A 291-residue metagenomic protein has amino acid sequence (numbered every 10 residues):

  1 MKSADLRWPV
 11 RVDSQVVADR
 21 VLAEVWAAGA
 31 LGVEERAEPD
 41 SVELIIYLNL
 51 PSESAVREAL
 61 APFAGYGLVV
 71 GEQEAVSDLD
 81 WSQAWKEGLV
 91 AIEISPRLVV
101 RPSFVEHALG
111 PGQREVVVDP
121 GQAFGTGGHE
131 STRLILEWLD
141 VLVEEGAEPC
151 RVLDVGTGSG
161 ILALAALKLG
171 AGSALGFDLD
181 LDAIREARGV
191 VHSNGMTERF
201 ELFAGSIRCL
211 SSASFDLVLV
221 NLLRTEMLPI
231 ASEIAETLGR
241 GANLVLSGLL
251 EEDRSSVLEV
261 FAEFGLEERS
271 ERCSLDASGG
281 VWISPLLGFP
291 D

Functional and structural regions predicted by a protein language model:
S3-G110: N-terminal auxiliary segments of SAM/dcSAM-dependent transferases
L60-F63, V191, G195, F261: Conserved hydrophobic residues forming the short capping helix/wall of the S-adenosyl-L-methionine
V116-V117, L153: Conserved beta-strand elements of the Class I
Q122, T126-S214: Conserved SAM/SAH cofactor-binding pocket of Class I
D182-E186, E226, D253: Conserved short alpha-helix immediately C-terminal to the canonical SAM/SAH-binding motif I of Rossmann-like
V218-L219: Hydrophobic beta-strand segment of the Class I
L228-N243: A short glycine-rich, Lys/Arg-flanked "PGG" loop and its adjoining helix->strand segment in the class I
L249-D291: Active-site capping/gating segments
